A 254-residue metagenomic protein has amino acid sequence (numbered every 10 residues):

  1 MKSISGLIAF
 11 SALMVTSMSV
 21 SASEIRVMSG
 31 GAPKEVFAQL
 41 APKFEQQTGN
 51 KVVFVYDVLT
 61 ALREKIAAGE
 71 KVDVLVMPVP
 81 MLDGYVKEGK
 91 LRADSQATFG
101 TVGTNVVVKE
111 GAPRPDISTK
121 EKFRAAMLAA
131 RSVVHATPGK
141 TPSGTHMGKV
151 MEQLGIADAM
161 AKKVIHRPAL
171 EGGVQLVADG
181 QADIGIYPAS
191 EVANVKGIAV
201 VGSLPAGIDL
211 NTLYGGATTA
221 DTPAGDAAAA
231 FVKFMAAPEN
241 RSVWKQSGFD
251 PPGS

Functional and structural regions predicted by a protein language model:
M1-I8: Bacterial N-terminal signal peptides that target proteins for export
A9-F10, V20: Cleavable N-terminal signal peptides
L13: Extracytoplasmic catalytic/substrate-binding loops of multi-pass membrane glycan-assembly enzymes
T16-M18: N-terminal signal peptide c-region/cleavage motif recognized by signal peptidases
A22-T60, E64-K71, V79-V102, V108-S254: Exported/periplasmic ABC-transporter solute-binding proteins
